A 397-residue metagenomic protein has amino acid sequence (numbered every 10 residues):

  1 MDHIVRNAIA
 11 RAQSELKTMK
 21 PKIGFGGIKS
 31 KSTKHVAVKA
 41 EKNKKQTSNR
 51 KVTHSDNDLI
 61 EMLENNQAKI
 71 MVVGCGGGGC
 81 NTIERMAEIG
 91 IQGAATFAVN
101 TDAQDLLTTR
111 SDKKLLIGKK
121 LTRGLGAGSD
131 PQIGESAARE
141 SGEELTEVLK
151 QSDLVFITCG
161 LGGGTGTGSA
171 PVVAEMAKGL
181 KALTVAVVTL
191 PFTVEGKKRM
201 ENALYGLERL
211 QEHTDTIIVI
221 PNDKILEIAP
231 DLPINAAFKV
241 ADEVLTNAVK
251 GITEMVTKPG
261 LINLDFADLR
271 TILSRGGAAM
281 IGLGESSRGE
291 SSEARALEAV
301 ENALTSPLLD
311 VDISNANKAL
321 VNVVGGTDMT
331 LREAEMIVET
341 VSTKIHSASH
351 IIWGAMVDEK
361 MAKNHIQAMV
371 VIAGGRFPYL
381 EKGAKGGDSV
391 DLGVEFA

Functional and structural regions predicted by a protein language model:
D2-A397: Tubulin/FtsZ superfamily GTPase core signature
